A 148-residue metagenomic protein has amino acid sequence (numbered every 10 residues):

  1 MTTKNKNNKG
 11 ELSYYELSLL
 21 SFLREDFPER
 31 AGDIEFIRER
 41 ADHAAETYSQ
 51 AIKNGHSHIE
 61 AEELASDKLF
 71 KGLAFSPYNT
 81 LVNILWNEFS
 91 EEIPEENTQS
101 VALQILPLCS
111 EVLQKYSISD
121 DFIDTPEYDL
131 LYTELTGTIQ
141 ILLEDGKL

Functional and structural regions predicted by a protein language model:
T2-L148: C-terminal alpha-helical interaction appendages
